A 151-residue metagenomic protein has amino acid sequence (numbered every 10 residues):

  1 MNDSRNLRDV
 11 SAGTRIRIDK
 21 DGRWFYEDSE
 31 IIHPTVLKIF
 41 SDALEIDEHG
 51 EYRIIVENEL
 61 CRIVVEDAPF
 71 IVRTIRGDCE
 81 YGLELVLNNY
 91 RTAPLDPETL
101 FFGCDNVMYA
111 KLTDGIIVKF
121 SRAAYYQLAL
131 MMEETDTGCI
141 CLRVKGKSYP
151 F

Functional and structural regions predicted by a protein language model:
M1-F151: Long, non-globular segments of proteins
